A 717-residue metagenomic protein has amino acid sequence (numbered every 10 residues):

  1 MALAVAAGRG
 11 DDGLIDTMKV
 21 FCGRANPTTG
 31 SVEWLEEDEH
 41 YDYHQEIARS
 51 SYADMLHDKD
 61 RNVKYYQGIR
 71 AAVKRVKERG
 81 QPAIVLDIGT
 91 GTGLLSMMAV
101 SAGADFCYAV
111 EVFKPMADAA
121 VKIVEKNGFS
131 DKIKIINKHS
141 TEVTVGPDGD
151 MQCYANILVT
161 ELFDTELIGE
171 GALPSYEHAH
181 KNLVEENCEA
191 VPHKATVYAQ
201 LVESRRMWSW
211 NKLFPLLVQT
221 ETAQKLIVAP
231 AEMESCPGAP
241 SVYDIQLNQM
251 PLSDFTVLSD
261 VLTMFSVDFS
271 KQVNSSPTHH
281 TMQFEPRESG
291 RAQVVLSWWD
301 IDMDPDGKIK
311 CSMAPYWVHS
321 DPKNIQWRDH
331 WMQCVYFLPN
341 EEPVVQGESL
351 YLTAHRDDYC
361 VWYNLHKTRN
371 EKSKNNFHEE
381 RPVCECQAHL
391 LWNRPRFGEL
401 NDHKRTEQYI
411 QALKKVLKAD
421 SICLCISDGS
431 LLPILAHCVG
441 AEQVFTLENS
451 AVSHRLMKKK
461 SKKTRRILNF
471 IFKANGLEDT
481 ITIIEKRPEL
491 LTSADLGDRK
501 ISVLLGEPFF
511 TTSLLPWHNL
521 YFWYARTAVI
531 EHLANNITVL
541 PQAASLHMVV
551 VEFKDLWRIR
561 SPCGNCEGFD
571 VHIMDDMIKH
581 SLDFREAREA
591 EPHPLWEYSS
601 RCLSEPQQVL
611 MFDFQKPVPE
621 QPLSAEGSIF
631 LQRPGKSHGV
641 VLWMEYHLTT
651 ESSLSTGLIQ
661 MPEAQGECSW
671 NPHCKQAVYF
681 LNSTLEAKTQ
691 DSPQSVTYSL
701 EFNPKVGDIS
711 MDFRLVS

Functional and structural regions predicted by a protein language model:
A2-I88, G93-H355, Y359-S717: Class I SAM-binding transferase module
